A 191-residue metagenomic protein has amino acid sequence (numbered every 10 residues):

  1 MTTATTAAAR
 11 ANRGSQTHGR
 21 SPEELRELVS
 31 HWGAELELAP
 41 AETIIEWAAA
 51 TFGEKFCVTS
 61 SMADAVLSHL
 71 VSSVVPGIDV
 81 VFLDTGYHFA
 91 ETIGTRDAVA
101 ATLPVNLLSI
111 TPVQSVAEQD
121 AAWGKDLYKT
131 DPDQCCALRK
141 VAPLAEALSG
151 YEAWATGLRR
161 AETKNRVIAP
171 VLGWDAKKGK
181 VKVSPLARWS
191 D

Functional and structural regions predicted by a protein language model:
T2-D191: Nucleotide-activated chemistry modules centered on ATP-dependent adenylation/adenylyltransferase
